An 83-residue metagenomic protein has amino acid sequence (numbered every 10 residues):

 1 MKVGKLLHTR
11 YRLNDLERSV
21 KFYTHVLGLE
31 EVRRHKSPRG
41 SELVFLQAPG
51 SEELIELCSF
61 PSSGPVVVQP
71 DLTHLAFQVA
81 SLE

Functional and structural regions predicted by a protein language model:
V3-K5, V68-L72: Short glycine-enriched loop/turn motifs at secondary-structure junctions
H8, E53, H74: Histidine-centered active-site/metal-ligand motif
R10-E52: Core segments of cupin and vicinal oxygen chelate
L13-E17, P70, L75-E83: Vicinal oxygen chelate
V32, S63-G64: Short, P/G- and charge-enriched loop/turn segments at secondary-structure junctions
P38, P65-V67: Short glycine/serine/proline-enriched coil/turn segments at secondary-structure junctions
P49-S51, P61-S62, A80-L82: Short loop segments at secondary-structure junctions
I55-C58: Conserved beta-strand in the GNAT
